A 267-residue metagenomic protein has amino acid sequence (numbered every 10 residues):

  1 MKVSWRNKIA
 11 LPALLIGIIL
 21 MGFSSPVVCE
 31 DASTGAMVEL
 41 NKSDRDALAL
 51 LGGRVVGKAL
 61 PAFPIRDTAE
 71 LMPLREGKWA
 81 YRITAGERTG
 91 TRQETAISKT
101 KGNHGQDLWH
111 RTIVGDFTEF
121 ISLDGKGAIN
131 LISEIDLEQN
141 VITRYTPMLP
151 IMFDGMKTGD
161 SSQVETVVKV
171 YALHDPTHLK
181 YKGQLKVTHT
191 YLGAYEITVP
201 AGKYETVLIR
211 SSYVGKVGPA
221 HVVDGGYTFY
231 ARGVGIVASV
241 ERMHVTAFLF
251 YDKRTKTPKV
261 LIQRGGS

Functional and structural regions predicted by a protein language model:
M1, L20-G22, D252-K256: Intrinsic disorder/low-complexity segments
K2-A13: Bacterial N-terminal signal peptides that target proteins for export
W5, G155, L208: Solvent-exposed, flexible loop/coil residues
P12-G22: Bacterial N-terminal signal peptides
M21-D31: Bacterial Sec-dependent signal peptides at the C-terminal "C-region" and cleavage site
C29-L123, Y171-S267: Acidic, serine/threonine-rich low-complexity disordered tracts
N103-V170: Contiguous hydrophobic, core-forming segments of folded domains
